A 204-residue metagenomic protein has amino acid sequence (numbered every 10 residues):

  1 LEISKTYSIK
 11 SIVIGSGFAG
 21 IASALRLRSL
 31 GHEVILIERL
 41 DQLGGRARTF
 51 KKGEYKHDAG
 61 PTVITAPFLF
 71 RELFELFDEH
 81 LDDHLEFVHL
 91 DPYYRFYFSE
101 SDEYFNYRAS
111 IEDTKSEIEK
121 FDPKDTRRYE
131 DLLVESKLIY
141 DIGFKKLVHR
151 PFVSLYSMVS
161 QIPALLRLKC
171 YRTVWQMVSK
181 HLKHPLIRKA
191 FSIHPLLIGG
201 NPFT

Functional and structural regions predicted by a protein language model:
I3-L138: N-terminal glycine-rich phosphate/pyrophosphate-binding loop and immediately adjacent elements
S99-T204: Rossmann-like flavin
